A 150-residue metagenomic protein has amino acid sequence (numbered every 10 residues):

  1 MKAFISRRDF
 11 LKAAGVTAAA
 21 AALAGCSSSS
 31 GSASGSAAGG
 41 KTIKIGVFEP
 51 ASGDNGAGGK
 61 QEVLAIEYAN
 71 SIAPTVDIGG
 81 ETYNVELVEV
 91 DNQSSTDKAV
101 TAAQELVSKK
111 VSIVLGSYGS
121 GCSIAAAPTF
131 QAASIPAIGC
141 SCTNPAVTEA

Functional and structural regions predicted by a protein language model:
K2-A21: N-terminal secretory signal peptides and thylakoid transit peptides that target proteins across membranes
C26-S36: Bacterial lipoprotein signal-peptidase II cleavage site
K41-I43, Y83: Envelope-exposed proteins and targeting segments
G46-E67, V90-T96, Y118-G121: Extracytoplasmic "Venus flytrap"
L64-L87: Signal peptide-proximal N-terminal region of secreted/periplasmic/extracellular or secretory-lumen proteins
T96-K110: Short, well-structured alpha-helical segments in soluble
S108-A150: Extracytoplasmic ligand/sensor domains, especially the bilobed periplasmic-binding protein
